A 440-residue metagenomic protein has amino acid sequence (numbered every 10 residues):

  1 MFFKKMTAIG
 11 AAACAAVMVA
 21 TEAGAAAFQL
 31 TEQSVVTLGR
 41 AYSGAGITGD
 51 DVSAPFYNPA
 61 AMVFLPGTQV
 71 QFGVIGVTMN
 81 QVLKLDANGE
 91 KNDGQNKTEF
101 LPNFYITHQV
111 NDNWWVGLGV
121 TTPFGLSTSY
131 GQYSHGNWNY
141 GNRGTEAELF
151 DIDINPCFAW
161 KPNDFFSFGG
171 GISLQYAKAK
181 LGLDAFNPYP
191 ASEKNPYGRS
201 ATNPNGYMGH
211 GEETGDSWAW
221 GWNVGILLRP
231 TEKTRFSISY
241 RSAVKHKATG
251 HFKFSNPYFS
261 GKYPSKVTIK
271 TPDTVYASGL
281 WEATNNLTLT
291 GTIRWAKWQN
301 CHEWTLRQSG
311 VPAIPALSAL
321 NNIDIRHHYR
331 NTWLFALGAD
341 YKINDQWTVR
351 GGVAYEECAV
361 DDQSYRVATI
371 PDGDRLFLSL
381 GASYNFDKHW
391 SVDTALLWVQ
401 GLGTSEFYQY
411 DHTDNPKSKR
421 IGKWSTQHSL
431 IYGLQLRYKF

Functional and structural regions predicted by a protein language model:
M1-F28: Cleavable N-terminal export/targeting peptides
G24-A41, A45, K84-E90, T98-F440: Outer-membrane beta-barrel porins/channels
S43-T68, I106-V110: Outer-membrane beta-barrel pore proteins
Y57-M62, A87-N88, G94-N96: Beta-barrel outer-membrane channel/assembly domains of diderm bacteria
I75-V77: A conserved beta-strand/loop capping segment in the N-terminal third of enzymes that catalyze redox or closely related
M79-L83: Short, solvent-exposed loop/turn elements at domain surfaces
